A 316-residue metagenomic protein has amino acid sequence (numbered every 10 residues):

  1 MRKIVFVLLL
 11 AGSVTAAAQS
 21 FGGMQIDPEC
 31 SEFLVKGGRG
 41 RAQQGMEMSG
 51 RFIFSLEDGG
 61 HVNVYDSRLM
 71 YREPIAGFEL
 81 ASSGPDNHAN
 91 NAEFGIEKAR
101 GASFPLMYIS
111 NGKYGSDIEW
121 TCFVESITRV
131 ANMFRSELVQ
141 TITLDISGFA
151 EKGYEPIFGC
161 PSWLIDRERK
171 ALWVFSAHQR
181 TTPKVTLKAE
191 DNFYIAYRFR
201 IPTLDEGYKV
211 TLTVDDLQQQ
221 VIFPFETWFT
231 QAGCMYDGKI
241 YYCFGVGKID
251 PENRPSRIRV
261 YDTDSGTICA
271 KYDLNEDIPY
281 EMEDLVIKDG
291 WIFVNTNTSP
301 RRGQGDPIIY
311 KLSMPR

Functional and structural regions predicted by a protein language model:
F21-D27, S49-P85, V130-E137, D250-P255: Beta-propeller domains
D27-K36, E73-N90, A131-F158, R200-T227 (+1 more regions): Surface-exposed loop and turn segments in beta-propeller and other repeat-based domains that flank or scaffold
S31-H61, Q231, Y241: Beta-strand-rich domains and repeat architectures in extracellular enzymes and scaffolds, especially beta-propellers
R39-S49, D86-Y108, Y154-W173, H178-Q179 (+3 more regions): Structural signature of eukaryotic scaffold interfaces centered on beta-propeller domains
G60-V62, G112-D117, Q179-P183, G247-P251 (+1 more regions): Short glycine/acidic-enriched loop and turn motifs that connect beta-strands
S67, I118-M133, T186-D205, N253-G266 (+1 more regions): Beta-propeller blade signature
Q218-T263: Loop/turn-rich, solvent-exposed surfaces of beta-rich toroidal or solenoidal domains
E283-R316: Blade-level signature of beta-propeller repeat domains, shared across WD40, Kelch, NHL, RCC1 and BNR/Asp-box propellers
